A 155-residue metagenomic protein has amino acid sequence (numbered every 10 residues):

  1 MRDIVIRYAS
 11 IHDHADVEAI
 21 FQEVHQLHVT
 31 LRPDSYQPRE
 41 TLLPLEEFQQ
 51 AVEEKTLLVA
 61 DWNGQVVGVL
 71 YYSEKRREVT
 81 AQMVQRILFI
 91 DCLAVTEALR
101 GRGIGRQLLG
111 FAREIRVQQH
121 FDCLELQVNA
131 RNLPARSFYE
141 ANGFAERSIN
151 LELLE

Functional and structural regions predicted by a protein language model:
I4-A19: A short beta-loop-alpha structural element at the N-terminal edge of CoA-dependent acyl/N-acetyltransferase catalytic
H25-E47: Conserved GNAT-fold acetyl-CoA-binding loop/helix
E47-V59, F89: A short helix-loop-beta-strand connector motif used in the catalytic cores of GNAT acetyltransferases and, in some
V59, Q65-E74, F89, A94: Conserved beta-strand in the GNAT
M83-E97, I149-E152: Conserved acetyl-CoA binding element of GNAT-fold acetyltransferases
C92-V95, G101-E114, S137, A141: Conserved acetyl-CoA-binding loop-helix of GNAT-fold acetyltransferases
R116-Q127: Conserved GNAT acetyl-CoA-binding A-motif
E125-A135, E152-E155: Conserved beta-strand-loop-alpha-helix junction that forms the acyl-donor binding cleft
